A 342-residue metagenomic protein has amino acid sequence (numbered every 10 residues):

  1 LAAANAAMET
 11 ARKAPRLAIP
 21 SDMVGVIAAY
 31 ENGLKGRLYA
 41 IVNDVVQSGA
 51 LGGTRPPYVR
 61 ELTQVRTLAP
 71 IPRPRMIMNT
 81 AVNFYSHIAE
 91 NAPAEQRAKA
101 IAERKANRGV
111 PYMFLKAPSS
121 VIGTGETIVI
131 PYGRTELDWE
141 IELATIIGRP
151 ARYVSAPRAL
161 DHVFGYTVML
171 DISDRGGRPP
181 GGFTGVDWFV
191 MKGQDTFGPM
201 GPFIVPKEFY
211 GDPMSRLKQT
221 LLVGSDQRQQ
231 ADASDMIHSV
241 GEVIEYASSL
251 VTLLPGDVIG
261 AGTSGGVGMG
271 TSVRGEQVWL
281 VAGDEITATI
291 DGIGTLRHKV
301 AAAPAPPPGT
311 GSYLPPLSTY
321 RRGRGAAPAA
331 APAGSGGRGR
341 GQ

Functional and structural regions predicted by a protein language model:
L1-N107, P111, E285, P307-G309 (+1 more regions): N-terminal non-catalytic cap/leader segment that marks the start of a structured domain
R66-A69, I101-R104, I128-L137, E142-L143 (+3 more regions): A generic local secondary-structure boundary/capping motif
P70, E136-D138, T252, W279-L280: Residue-level "contact hotspot" at macromolecular interaction interfaces
N83, K116-G177: Non-heme Fe(II) oxygenase catalytic core, chiefly the N-lobe of the double-stranded beta-helix
H87, S173-G334, G339: Catalytic-pocket segment enriched in acidic/His residues
A94, Y112-P131, A151-R152, T196-V205 (+2 more regions): Short catalytic-site patches enriched in acidic/histidine residues that coordinate or position cofactors/metals
E95-I122, W139, L280-G292: Structural signature of FAD isoalloxazine-binding scaffolds in flavoprotein oxidoreductases
